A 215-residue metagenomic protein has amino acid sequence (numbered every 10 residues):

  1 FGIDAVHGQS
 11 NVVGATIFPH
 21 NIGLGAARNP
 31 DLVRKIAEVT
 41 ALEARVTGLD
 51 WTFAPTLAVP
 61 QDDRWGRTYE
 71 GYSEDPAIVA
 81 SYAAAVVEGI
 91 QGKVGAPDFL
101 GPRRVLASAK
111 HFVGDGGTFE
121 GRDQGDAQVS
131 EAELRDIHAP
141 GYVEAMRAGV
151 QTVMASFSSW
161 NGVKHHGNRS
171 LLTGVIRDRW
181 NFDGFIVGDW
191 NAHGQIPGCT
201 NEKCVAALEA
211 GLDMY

Functional and structural regions predicted by a protein language model:
F1-Y215: Glycoside hydrolase catalytic-domain context in secreted enzymes
